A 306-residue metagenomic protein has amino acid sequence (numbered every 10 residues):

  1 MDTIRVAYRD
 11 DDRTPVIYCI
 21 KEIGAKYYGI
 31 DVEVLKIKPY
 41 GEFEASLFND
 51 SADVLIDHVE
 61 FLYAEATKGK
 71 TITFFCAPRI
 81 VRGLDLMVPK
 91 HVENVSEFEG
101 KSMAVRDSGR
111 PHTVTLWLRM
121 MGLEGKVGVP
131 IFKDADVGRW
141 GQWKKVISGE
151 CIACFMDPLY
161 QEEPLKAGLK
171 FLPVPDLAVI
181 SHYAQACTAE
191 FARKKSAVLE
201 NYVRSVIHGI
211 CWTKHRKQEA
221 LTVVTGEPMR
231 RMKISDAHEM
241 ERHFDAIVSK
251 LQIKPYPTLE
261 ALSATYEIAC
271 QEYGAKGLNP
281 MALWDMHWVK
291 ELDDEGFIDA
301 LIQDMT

Functional and structural regions predicted by a protein language model:
D2-D134, I152-P158, F171-V179: Short, glycine-/small- and polar/acidic-enriched structural segments that line small-molecule recognition paths
K26, A66, R119, L165 (+2 more regions): Short polybasic/polar patches that bind polyanions
A45, S96, H112-L116, K144 (+5 more regions): Solvent-exposed, polar/charged alpha-helical surfaces in well-ordered, non-transmembrane soluble domains, broadly
F132, H238-K250, P280-D293: Short linear loop/turn motifs
A135-R139: Short, conserved secondary-structure transition motifs
G141-R230: Pocket-lining segment of extracytoplasmic ligand-binding domains
K195-G277: Secondary-structure end/capping motifs
Y266-T306: Conserved C-terminal helix/tail region of periplasmic/extracytoplasmic solute-binding proteins
